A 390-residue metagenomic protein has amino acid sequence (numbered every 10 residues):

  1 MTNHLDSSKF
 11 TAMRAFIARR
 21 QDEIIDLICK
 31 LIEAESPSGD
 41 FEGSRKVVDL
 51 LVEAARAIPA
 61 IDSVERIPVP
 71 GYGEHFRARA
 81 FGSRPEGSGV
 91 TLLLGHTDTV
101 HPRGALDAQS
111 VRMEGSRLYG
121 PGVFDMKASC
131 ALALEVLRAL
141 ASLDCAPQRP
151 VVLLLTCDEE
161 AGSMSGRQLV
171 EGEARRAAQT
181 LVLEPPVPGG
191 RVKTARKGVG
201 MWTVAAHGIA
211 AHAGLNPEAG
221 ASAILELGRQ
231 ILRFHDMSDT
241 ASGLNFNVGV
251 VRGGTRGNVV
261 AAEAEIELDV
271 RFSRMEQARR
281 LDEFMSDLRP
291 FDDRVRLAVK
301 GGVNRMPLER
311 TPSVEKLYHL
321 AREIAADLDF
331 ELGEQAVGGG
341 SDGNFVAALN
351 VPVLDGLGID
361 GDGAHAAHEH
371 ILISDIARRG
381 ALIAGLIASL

Functional and structural regions predicted by a protein language model:
T2-A12, S36, R66, P185-P186 (+2 more regions): Metal-dependent amide/peptide-bond hydrolase catalytic core, centered on the "pita-bread" metallohydrolase fold
T2-P121, S142, P147, E323: Acidic/His- and Gly-rich active-site-bordering loop/insert found across diverse amide/peptide-bond hydrolases
E65, L92, V152-L154, A298: A structural signal for isolated positions on well-ordered beta-strands in alpha/beta enzyme cores
E86, E114-S116, V136-V152, F234-G243: Phosphate-handling active-site elements
E86-V90, D107, G115, P147-V151 (+3 more regions): Short coil/turn connectors at secondary-structure junctions
L94-G95, L154-T156, L181-E184, A205-H207 (+1 more regions): Short beta-strand segments
H101, R117-A131, H212: Glycine/serine-rich anion-binding loops at beta->alpha junctions that coordinate negatively charged ligand groups
M126-K197: Acidic/histidine-rich catalytic neighborhood of metal-dependent amide-processing enzymes
